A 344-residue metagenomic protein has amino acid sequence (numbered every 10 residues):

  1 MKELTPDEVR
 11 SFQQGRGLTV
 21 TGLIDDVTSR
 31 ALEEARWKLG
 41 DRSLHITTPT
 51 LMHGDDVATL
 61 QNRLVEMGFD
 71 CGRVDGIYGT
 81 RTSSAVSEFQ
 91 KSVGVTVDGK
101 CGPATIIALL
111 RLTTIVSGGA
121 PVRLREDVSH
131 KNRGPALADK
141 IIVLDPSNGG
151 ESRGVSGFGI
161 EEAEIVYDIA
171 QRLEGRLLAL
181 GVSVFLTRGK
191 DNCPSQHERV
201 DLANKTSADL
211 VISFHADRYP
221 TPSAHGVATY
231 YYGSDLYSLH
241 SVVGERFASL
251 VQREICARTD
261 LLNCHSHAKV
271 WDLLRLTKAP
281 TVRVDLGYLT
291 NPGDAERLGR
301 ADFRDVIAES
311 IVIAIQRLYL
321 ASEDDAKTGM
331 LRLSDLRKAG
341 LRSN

Functional and structural regions predicted by a protein language model:
M1-T19, D26-V27, A31-N344: Catalytic-site microenvironment of enzymes that process N-acetyl-hexosamine-containing cell-wall polysaccharides
